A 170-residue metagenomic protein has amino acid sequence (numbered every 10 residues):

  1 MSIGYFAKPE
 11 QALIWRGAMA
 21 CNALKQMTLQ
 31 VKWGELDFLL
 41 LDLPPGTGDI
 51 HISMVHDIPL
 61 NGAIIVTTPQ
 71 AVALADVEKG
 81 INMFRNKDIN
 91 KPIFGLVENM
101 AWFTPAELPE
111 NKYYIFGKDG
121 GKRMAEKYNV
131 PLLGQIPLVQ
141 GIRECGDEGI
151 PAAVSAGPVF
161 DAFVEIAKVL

Functional and structural regions predicted by a protein language model:
M1, L24, L43, H56 (+2 more regions): Glycine-rich phosphate-binding loops of nucleotide-dependent enzymes
M1-D37, F103-L108, Q140-V154: P-loop/Walker-type NTP enzyme "switch/lid" segment
S2-I3, I65-T68, L96-E98: Conserved beta-strand segments of the P-loop GTPase G domain that flank and frequently precede/overlap
W15, A20, I81, R85-I89: Alpha-helical transmembrane segments of multi-pass membrane transport proteins
Q26-F38, H51-A71: Inter-motif core of Ras-like GTPase G domains
L43-H51, L74-D76: Short glycine/serine/threonine-rich phosphate/pyrophosphate-binding segments that cradle anionic phosphate groups
I52-V55, V77-K79, L108-P109: Short amphipathic alpha-helical segments
R85-L170: C-terminal lobe/tail of nucleotide-utilizing enzymes
